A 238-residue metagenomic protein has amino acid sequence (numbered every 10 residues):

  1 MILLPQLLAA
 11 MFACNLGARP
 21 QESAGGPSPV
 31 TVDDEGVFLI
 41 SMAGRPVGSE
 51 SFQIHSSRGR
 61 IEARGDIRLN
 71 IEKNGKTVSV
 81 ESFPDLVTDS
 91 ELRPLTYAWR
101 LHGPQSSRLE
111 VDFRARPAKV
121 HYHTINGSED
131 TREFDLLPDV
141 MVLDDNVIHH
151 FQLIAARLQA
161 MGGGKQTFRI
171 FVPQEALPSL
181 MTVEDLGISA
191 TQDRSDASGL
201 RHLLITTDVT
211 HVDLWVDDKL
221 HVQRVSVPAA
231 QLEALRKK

Functional and structural regions predicted by a protein language model:
I2-N15: Bacterial N-terminal signal peptides
E22-Q53: Hydrophobic, proline/glycine-rich low-complexity stretches
P29-D33, V47, H102-L204, S226: Solvent-exposed helix/loop surface patches that form functional interfaces
D33-D34, E81, D208-T210: Short, small/polar residue-rich loop motifs at catalytic or cofactor-binding pockets
M42-G127, L220, V225: N-terminal mature ectodomain segment of secretory-pathway/periplasmic proteins
L86, L204-E233: Gly/Pro-enriched, hydrophobic low-complexity segments that function as extracytoplasmic propeptides/linkers
D135-L137, P228-K238: Edge beta-strand at a domain terminus
